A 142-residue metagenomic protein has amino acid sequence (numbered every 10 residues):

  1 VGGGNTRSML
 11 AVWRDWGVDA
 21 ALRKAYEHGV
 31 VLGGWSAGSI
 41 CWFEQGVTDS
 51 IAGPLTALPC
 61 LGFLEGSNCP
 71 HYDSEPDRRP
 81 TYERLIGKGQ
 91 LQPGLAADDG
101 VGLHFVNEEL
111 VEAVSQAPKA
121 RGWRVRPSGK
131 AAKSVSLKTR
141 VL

Functional and structural regions predicted by a protein language model:
G2-G3, S8-R79: Class I SAM-dependent methyltransferase SAM-binding "motif I" and its flanking Rossmann-like core
G46-T48, A52-L142: C-terminal and late-domain segments of enzyme folds
